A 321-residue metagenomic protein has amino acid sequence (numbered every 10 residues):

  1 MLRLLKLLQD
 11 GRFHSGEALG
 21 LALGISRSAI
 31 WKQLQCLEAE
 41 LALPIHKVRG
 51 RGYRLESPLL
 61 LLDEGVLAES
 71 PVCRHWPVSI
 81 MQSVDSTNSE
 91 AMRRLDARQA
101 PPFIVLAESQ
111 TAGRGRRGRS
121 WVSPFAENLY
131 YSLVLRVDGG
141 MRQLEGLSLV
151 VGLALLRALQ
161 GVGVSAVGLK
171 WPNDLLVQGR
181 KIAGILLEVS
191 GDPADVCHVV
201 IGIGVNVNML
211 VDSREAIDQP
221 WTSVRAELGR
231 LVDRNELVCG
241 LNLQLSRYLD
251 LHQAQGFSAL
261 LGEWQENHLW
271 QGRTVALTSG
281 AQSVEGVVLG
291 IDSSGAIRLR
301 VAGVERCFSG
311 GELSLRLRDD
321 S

Functional and structural regions predicted by a protein language model:
M1-S26, K32-Q33, E40, G139-V167 (+1 more regions): Long, positively charged amphipathic alpha-helical accessory segments at protein N-termini or as interdomain linkers
L2-Q160, V232: N-terminal lobe of the biotin/lipoate ligase/transferase fold
R74, Q99-P101, W171, R180 (+1 more regions): Short, basic and Ser/Thr-rich N-terminal targeting/leader segments
Q82, L169-W171: Short loop/edge segments at beta-strand edges and connector loops that shape dinucleotide/nucleotide cofactor-binding
D174: Conserved active-site carboxylates
